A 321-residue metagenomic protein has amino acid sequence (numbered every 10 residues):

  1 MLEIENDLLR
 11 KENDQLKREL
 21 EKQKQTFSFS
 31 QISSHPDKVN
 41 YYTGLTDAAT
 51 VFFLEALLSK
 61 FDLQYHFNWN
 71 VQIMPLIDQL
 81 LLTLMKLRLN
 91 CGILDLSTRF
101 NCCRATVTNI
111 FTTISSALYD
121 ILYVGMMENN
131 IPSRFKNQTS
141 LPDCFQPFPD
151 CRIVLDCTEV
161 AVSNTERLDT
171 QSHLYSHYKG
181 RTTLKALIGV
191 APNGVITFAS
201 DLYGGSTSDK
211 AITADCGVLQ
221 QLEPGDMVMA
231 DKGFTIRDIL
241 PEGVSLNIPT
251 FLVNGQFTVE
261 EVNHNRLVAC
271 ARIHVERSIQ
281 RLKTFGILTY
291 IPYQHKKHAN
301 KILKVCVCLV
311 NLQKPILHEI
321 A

Functional and structural regions predicted by a protein language model:
M1-M74: Charged, often Cys/His-bearing segments associated with DNA-binding zinc-finger transcription factors
E3, R10, K17, Q79-L82 (+2 more regions): Generic alpha-helical hydrophobic packing signal
Q72, K86, S97, N101: Short, charged/polar micro-motifs that form catalytic or ligand-binding hotspots
P75-N90: Short, amphipathic alpha-helical "recognition" segments used to contact nucleic acids or chromatin
I93-Y119, Y123-A321: Short, well-ordered secondary-structure "scaffold" segments embedded in the functional core of diverse domains
